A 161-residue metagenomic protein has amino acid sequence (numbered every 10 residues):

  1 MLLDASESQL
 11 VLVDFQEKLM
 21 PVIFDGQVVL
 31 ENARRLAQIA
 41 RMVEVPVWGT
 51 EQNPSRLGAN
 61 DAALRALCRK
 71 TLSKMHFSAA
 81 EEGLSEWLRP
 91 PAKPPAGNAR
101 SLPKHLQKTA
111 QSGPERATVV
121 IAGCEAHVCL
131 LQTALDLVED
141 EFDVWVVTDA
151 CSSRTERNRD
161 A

Functional and structural regions predicted by a protein language model:
M1-D4: Short amphipathic alpha-helices and their capping/turn segments at secondary-structure boundaries
S8-F15: N-terminal nucleotide-binding beta1-loop-alpha1 segment
E17-V22: Short acidic, Gly/Ser-rich segments with clustered Asp/Glu that frequently serve as metal-coordination loops in enzyme
I23-F24, L30-C129, T133: Active-site alpha/beta core segments
Q27-E31, N158-A161: Charged helix-capping and loop-helix junction motifs
V43, D140-F142: Helix C-cap/helix->beta junction micro-motif
G123, D143-E156: A short glycine-rich beta-strand->turn/loop micro-motif centered on a GG-aromatic cluster
A134-V138: Cysteine-centered nucleophilic/redox motifs
